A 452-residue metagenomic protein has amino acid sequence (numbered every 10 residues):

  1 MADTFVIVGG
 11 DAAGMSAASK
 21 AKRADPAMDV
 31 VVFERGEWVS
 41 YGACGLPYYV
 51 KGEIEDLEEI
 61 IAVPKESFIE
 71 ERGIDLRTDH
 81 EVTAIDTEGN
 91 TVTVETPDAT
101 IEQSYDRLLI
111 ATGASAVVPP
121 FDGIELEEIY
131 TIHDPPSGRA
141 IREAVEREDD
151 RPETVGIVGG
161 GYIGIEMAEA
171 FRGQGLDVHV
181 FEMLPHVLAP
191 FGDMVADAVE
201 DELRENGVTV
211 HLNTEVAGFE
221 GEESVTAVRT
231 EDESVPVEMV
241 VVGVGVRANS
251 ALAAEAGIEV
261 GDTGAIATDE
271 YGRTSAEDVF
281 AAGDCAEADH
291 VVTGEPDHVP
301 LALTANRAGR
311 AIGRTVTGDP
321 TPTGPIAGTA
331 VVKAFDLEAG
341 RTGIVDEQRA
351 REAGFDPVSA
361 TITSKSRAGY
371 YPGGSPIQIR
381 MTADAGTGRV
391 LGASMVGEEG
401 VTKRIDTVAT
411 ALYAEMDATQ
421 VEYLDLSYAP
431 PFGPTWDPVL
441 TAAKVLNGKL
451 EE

Functional and structural regions predicted by a protein language model:
A2-D75, I165, A170-F191: Beta1-alpha1 glycine-rich phosphate/pyrophosphate-binding loop at the start of Rossmann-like nucleotide-binding domains
T4, G10, A288-E399, P438 (+2 more regions): Mid-to-C-terminal Rossmann-like scaffold of FAD/NAD(P)H-dependent oxidoreductases
V8-G9, I110, V158-G159: Conserved N-terminal Rossmann-fold NAD(P)-binding element of oxidoreductases
A27-D29, F68, L76-D98, Q103 (+1 more regions): A Rossmann-like FAD-binding core segment of flavoenzymes
E125-P152, E223-A227, E231-R314, T407: FAD-site-proximal beta/loop scaffold in flavoenzymes
S137-D197, V208: Rossmann-like NAD(P)H-binding beta-loop-alpha module
E399-M416: A short, polar/charged loop-to-alpha-helix boundary motif
A414-E452: Cysteine/selenocysteine-centered motifs that mediate thiol-based redox chemistry or coordinate metal-sulfur cofactors
